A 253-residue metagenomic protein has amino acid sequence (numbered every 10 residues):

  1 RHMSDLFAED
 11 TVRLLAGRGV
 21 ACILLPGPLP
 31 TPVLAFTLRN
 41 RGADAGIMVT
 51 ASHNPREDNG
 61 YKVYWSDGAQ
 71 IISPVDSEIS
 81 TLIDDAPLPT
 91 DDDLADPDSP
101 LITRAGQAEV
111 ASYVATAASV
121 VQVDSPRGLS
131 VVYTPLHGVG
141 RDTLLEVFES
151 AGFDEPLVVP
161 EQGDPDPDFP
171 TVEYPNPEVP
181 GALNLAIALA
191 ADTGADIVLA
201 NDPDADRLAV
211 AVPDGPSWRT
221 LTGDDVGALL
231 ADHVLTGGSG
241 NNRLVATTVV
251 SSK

Functional and structural regions predicted by a protein language model:
R1, S130-Y133, P213: Short glycine-rich or small-residue beta-strand-to-loop segments that form or flank ligand, phosphate, metal/Fe-S
R1-D58, V147, G152-V210: N-terminal small/polar loop signature for handling phosphorylated ligands or for N-terminal nucleophile
R1-F7, P135-G140, S251: Glycine-rich phosphate-binding loops at beta-strand->alpha-helix junctions
A16-A21, V123-S130, G194, G237-R243: Short, surface-exposed connector motifs at secondary-structure boundaries
P26, A86-A108, D214-K253: Proline/glycine-rich low-complexity loops and linkers
A45, S130-V132, A246: Conserved beta-strand elements of the Class I
I47, S52, N59-S80, L208-T236: Glycine-rich phosphate-binding loop of actin/hexokinase-like ATP-binding domains
N59-A190: Gly/Ser/Thr-enriched, mixed-charge loops and adjacent short helices that form phosphate/oxyanion-binding elements
